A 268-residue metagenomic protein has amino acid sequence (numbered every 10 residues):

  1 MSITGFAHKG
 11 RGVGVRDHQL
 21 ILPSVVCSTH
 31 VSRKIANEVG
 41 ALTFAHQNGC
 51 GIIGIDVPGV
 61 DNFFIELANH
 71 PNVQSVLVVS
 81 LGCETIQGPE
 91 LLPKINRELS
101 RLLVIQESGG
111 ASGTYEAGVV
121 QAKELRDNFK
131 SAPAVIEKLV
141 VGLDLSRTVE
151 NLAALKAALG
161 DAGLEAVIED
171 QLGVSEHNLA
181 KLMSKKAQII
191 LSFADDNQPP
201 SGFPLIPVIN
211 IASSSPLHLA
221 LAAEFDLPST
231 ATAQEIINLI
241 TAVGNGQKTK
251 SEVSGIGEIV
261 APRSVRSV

Functional and structural regions predicted by a protein language model:
M1-F193, P199-V268: Metallocofactor- and cofactor-centric catalytic cores in central/energy metabolism, strongly enriched
